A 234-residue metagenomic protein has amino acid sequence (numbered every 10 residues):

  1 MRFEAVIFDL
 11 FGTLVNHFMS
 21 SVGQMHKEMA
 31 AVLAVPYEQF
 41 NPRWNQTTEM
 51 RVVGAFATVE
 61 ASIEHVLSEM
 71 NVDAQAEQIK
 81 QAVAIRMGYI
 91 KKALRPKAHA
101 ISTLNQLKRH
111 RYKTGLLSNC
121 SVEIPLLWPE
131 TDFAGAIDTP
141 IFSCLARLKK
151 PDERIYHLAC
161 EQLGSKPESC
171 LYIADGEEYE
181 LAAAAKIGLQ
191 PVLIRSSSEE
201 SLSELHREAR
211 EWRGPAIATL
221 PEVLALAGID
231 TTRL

Functional and structural regions predicted by a protein language model:
M1-E4, I101, N105-L234: Asp-based, Mg2+/Mn2+-dependent phosphohydrolase catalytic module
M1-S102, R109-H110: N-terminal helical cap/lid subdomain that shapes the substrate entry/recognition surface in HAD-like hydrolases
